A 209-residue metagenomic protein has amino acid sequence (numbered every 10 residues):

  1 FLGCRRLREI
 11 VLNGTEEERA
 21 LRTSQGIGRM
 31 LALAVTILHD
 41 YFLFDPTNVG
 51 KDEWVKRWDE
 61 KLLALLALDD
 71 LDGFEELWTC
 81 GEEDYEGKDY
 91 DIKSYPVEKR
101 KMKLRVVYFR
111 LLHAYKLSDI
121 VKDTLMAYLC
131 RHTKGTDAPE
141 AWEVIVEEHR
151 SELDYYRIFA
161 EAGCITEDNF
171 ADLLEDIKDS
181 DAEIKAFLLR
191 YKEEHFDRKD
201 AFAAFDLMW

Functional and structural regions predicted by a protein language model:
F1, K61, D69, F74 (+4 more regions): Gram-positive cell-envelope targeting signals
F1-R6, L21-I27: Core hydrophobic positions of leucine-rich repeats
C4-R6, R150-S151, G163-D168, D179-S180: Alpha-helix capping and inter-helical loop/turn segments
R5-R6, V11-E17: Concave beta-strand-loop units of leucine-rich repeat
I27-E83: A conserved mid-domain beta-alpha-beta active-site/ligand-binding segment of alpha/beta enzyme cores
L77-D123: Extended compositionally biased segments used for macromolecular assembly or nucleic-acid engagement
L125-E148, A160, D168-K178, A201-A204: Ankyrin-repeat boundary/"N-cap" motif
I158-G163, D172-W209: Charge-dense, extended regions
